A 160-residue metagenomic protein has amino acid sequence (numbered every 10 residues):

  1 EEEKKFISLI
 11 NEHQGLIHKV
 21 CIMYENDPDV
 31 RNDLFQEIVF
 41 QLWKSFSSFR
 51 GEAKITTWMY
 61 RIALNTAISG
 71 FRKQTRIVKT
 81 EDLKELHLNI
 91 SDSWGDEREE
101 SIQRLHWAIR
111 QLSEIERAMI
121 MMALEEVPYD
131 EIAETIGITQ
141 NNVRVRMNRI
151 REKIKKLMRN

Functional and structural regions predicted by a protein language model:
E1-K19, N32, I55: A short, charge-rich alpha-helical start-of-domain segment used by transcription regulators
L9-P28, S45, I109: Amphipathic, Lys/Arg- and hydrophobic-enriched alpha-helical face
D33-F40, K44, A53-N65: Structural recognition of an alpha-helix C-terminal capping motif at a helix-to-coil junction
I38, I62, M119-I120, I132-A133 (+1 more regions): Hydrophobic positions on the alpha-helical face of helix-turn-helix-like DNA-binding modules
S48-R50, R61-E81, R98, R149: Arg/Lys-rich amphipathic alpha helix in sigma70-family domain 2
R76-I102, P128-Y129: Internal acidic/polar
Q111-E131, T135: Short amphipathic alpha helix immediately N-terminal
I136-N160: DNA-recognition helix of helix-turn-helix
